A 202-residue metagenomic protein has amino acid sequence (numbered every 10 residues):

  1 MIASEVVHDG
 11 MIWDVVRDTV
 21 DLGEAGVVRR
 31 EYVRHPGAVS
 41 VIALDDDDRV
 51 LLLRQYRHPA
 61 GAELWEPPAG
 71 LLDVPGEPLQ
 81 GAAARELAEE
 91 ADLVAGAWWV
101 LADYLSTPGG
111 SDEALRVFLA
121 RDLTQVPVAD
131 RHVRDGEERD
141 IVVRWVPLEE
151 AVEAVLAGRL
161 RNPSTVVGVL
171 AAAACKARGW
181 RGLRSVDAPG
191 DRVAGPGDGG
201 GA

Functional and structural regions predicted by a protein language model:
A3-I42, D46-D47: Acidic, metal-coordinating catalytic segment for phosphate/diphosphate chemistry, firing primarily on the Nudix
A3-V7, A102-T107: Short, solvent-exposed loop/turn elements at beta->coil junctions and helix N-caps that rim active or binding pockets
D14-D18, E63, A114-R116, V142: Short beta-strand micro-motifs in enzyme catalytic cores
R17-T19, A43, L119-R121, W145-P147: Short, well-ordered beta-strand micro-motif
T19-E24, T107-V128: Active-site-adjacent beta-strand/loop module that shapes the phosphate/pyrophosphate-binding cleft
H35, S40-R85, P127, R134-E137 (+1 more regions): Conserved Nudix-box catalytic region and its N-terminal flanking loop in Nudix hydrolases and closely related
E63, V100, P108-S111, D135-A202: Nudix hydrolase/Nudix homology domain
V94-L101: A short coil-to-beta-strand element that immediately follows conserved catalytic motifs
